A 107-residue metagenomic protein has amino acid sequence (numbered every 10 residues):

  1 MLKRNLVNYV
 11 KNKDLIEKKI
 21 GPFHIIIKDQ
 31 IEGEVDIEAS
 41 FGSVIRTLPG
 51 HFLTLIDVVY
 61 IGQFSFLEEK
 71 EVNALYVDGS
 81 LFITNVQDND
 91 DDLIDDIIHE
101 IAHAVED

Functional and structural regions predicted by a protein language model:
M1-L2, K70, D107: Proteins with a high burden of low-complexity, intrinsically disordered sequence enriched in S/T/G/P/A and R, requiring
L2-Y9, G21: N-terminal leader/presequence regions that precede the main folded/catalytic core
L6, I83, D88, H103-A104: Intrinsically disordered, low-complexity segments enriched in glycine/proline and serine/threonine
L6-V7, L15-K18, E106: Residue-level signal for functionally critical sites in structured catalytic/ligand-binding pockets
K13, E17-G79, V86-D90: Auxiliary, metal-adjacent structural segments of Zn-dependent hydrolase domains
D95-D107: Active-site recognition of the HExxH zinc-binding catalytic motif
